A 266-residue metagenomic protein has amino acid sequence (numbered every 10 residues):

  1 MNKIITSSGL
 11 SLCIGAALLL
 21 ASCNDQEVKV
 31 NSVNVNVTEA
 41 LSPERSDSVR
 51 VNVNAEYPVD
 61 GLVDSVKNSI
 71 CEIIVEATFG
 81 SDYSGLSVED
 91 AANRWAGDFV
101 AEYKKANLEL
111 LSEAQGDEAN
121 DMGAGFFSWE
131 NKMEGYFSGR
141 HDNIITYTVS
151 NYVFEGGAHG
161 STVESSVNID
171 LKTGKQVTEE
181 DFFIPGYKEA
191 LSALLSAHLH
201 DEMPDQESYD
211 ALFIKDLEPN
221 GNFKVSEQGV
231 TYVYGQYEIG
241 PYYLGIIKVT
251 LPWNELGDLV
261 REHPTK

Functional and structural regions predicted by a protein language model:
M1-A21: Sec-dependent bacterial lipoprotein signal peptides
C23-K266: Compositionally biased intrinsically disordered regions enriched in Thr/Gly
